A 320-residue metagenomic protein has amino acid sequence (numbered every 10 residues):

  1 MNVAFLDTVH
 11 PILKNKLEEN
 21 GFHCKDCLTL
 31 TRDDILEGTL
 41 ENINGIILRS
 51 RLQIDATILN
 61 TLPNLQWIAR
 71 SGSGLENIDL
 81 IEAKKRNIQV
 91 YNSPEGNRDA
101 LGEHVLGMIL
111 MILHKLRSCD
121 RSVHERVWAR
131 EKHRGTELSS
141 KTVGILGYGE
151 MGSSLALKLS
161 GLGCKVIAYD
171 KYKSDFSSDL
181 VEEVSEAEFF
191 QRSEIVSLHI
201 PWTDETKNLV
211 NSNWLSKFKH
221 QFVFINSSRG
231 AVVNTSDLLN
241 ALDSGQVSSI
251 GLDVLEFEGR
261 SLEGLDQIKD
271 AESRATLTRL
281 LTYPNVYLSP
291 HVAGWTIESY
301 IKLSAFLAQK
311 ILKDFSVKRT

Functional and structural regions predicted by a protein language model:
M1, R134-H220: Rossmann-like dinucleotide/phosphate-binding beta-alpha-beta segment
M1-Y91, F189-Q191, N211: An N-terminal-biased, well-structured beta-alpha scaffold segment characteristic of Rossmann-like dinucleotide-binding
D7, L28, D170-Y172, S228: N-terminal Rossmann-fold cofactor-binding loop
R51, E194, I200-W202, S228-R229 (+1 more regions): Short glycine-/small-residue-rich Rossmann-like dinucleotide-binding loops
Q53, G74-N77, N92, G96-N97 (+3 more regions): Residue-level detector of alpha-helix initiation sites
R86, P94-T142, S154-L157, G161: Phosphate-binding beta-alpha-beta segment of Rossmann-like dinucleotide-binding domains, i.e., the NAD(P)
Q221, R229-T320: Rossmann-like dinucleotide-binding domain for NAD(H)/NADP(H)
I225: Glycine-rich nucleotide-phosphate-binding loops and adjacent flexible coil segments
